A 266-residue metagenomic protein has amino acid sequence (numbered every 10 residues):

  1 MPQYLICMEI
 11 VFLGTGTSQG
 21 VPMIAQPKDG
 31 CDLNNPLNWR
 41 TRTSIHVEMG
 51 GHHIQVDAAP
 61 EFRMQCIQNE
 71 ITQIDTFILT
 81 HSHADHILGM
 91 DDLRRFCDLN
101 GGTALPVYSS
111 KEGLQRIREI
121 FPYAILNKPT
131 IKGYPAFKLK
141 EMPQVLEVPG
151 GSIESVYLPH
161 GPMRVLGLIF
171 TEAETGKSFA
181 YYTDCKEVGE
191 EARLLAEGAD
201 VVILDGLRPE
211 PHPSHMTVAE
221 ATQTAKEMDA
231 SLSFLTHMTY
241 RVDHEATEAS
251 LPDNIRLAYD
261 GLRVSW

Functional and structural regions predicted by a protein language model:
Q3-Y182, L194, E248-S265: Binuclear metal-dependent hydrolase catalytic cores
K186-W266: Cap/insert and terminal regions of metallo-dependent hydrolase folds
